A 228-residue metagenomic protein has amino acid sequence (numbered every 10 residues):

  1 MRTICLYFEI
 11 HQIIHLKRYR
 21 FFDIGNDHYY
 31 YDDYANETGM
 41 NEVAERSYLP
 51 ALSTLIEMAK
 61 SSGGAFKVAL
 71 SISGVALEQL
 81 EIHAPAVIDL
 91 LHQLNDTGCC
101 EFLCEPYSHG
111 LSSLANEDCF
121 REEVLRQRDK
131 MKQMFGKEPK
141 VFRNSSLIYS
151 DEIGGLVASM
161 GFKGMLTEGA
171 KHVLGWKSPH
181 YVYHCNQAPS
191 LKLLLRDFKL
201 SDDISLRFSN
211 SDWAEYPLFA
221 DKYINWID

Functional and structural regions predicted by a protein language model:
M1-K140, L147-D202, S209, W213-D228: Catalytic alpha-helical scaffold of carbohydrate-active enzymes acting on polysaccharides/glycoconjugates
